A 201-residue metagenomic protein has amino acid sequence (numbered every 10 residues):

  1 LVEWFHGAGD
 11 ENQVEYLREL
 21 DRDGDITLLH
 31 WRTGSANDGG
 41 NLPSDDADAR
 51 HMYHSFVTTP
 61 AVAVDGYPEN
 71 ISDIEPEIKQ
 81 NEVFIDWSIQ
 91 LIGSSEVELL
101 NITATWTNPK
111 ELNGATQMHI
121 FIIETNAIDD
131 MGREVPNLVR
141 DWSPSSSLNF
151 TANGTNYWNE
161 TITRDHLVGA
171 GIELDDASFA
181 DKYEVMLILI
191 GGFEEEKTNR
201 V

Functional and structural regions predicted by a protein language model:
L1-T33: Local sequence-structure signature of Cys/Sec-based thiol-disulfide redox active-site neighborhoods
Y16, G24, H30-V201: Short, conserved sequence motifs used for protein processing/export or organelle targeting and for catalysis
